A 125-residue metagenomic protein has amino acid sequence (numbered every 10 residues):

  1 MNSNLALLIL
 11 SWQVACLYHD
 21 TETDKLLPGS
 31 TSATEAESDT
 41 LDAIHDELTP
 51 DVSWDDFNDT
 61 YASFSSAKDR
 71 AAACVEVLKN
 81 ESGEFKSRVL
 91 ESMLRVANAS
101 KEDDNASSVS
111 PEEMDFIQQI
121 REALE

Functional and structural regions predicted by a protein language model:
M1-E125: Small-residue-enriched hydrophobic alpha-helices in membranes
